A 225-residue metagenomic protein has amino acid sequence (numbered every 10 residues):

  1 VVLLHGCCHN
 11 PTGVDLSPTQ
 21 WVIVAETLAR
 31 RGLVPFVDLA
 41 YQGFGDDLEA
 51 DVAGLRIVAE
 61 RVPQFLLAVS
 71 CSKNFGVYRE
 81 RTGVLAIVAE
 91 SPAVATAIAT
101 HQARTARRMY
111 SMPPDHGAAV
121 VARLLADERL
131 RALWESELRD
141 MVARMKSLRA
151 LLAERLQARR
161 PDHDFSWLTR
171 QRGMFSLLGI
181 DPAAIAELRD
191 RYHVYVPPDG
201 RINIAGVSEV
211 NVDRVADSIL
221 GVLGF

Functional and structural regions predicted by a protein language model:
V1-F44: Active-site phosphate-binding strand-loop segment of PLP-dependent enzymes
T19-E26, A53-I57, S147, L151 (+1 more regions): Alpha-helical scaffolding segments of alpha/beta enzyme cores, especially the outer helices of TIM-barrel or partial
P35, F65, Y195-V196: Hydrophobic beta-strand scaffold residues
G54-A97: Active-site PLP attachment segment
A99-G117, L124-A153: Structural signature of PLP-dependent enzymes
L133-R191: Conserved PLP-binding catalytic core of the aspartate aminotransferase-like
E154, A158, I180-F225: PLP-dependent enzyme catalytic core of the Aspartate aminotransferase-like
